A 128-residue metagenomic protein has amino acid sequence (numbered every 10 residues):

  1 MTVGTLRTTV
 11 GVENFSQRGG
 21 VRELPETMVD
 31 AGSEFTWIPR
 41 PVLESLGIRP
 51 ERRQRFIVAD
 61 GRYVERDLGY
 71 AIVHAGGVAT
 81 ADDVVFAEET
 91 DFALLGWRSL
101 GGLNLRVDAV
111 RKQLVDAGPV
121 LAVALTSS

Functional and structural regions predicted by a protein language model:
M1-S128: Pepsin/retropepsin-fold aspartyl endopeptidases
